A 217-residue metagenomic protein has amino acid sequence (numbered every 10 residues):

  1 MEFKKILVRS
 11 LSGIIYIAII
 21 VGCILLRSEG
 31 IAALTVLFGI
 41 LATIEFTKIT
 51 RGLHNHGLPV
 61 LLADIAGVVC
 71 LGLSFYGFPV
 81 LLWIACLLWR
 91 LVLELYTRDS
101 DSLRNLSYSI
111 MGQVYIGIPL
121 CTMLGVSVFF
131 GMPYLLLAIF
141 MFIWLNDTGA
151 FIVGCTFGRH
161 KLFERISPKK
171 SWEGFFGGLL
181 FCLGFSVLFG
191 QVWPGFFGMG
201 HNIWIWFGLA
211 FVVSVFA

Functional and structural regions predicted by a protein language model:
M1-V213: Membrane-embedded alpha-helical bundles of polytopic integral membrane proteins
V215-A217: Functionally important transmembrane alpha-helices
